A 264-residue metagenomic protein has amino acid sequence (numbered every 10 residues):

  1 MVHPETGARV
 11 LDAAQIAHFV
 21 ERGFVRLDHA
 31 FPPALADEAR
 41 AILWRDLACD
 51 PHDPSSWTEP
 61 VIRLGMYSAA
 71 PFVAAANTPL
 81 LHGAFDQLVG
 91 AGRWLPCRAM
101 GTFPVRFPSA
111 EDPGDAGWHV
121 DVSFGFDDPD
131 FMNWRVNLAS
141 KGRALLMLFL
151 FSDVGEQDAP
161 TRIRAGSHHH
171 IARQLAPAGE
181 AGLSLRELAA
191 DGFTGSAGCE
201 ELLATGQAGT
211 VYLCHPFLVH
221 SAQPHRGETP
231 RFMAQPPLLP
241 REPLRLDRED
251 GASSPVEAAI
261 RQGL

Functional and structural regions predicted by a protein language model:
M1-E21, D28-D130: Non-heme Fe(II)-dependent double-stranded beta-helix
V2-E5, C49, L80, R173-G179 (+3 more regions): Non-heme Fe(II)/2-oxoglutarate
A30, M100-G101, L150, G166 (+1 more regions): Short, well-ordered beta-to-alpha junction loops that form the rim of enzyme active sites and present histidine/acidic
P32-P33, V105, D153-E156, H168-H169 (+3 more regions): Short, solvent-exposed loop/turn segments at secondary-structure junctions
A36-D37, D112, E156-Q157, S221-Q223 (+1 more regions): Short catalytic/ligand-binding loop motif for oxyanion handling, primarily in non-cytosolic enzymes, centered on
S68, A99-G101, D112-G114, R143 (+2 more regions): Residues that flank catalytic or metal-binding motifs in active/ligand-binding sites
F103, M147-F149, A234-L238: A structural signal for short, well-ordered beta-strand segments
P113-A197, E201, D247-E249: Catalytic core of non-heme Fe(II) oxygenases with the double-stranded beta-helix
